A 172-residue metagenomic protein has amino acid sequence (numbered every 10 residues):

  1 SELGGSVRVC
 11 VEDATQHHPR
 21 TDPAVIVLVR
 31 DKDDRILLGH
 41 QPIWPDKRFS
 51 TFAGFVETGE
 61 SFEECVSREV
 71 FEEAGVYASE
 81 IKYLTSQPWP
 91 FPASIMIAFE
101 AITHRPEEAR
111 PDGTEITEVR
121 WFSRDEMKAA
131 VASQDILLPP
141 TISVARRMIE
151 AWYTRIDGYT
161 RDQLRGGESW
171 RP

Functional and structural regions predicted by a protein language model:
S1-G4, W44-F49, D112-P172: Nudix hydrolase/Nudix homology domain
R8-S50, F55-V56, Y77-A78, K82 (+1 more regions): N-terminal strand-loop-strand
V25, I97, T117: Change "...and in nucleic-acid phosphodiester-cleaving endonucleases..." to "...and in nucleic-acid processing enzymes
E60: Surface-exposed, charge/polar-rich loops and edge strands
V66, V70: Hydrophobic alpha-helical positions that pack around
E73: Short alpha-helical functional segments enriched in proximate histidine and acidic residues
Q87-R110: Active-site-adjacent beta-strand/loop module that shapes the phosphate/pyrophosphate-binding cleft
